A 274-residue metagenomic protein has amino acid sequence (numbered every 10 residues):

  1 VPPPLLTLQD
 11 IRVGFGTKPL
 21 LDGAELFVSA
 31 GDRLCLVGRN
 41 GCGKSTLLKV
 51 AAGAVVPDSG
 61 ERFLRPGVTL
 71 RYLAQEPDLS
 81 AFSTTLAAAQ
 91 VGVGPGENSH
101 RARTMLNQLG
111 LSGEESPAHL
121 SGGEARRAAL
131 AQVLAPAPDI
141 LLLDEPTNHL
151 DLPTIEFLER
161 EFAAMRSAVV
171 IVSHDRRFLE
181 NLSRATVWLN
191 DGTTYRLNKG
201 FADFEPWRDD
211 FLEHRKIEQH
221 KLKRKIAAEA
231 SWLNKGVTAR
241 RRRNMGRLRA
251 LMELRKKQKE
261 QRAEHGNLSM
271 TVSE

Functional and structural regions predicted by a protein language model:
V1-L6, P95, L212-E274: Flexible nucleotide-interacting loop at or near the entrance of a catalytic core
V1-Q219, M270, E274: ABC ATP-binding cassette signature C-motif
